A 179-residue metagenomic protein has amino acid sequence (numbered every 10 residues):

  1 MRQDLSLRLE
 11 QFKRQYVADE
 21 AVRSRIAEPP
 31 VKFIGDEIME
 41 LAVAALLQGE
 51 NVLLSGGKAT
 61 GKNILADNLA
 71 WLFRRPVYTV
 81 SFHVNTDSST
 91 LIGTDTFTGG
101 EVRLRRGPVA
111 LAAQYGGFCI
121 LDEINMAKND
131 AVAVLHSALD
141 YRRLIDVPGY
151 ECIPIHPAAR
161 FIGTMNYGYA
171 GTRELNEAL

Functional and structural regions predicted by a protein language model:
M1-L179: AAA+ P-loop NTPase catalytic core and its hallmark functional loops
